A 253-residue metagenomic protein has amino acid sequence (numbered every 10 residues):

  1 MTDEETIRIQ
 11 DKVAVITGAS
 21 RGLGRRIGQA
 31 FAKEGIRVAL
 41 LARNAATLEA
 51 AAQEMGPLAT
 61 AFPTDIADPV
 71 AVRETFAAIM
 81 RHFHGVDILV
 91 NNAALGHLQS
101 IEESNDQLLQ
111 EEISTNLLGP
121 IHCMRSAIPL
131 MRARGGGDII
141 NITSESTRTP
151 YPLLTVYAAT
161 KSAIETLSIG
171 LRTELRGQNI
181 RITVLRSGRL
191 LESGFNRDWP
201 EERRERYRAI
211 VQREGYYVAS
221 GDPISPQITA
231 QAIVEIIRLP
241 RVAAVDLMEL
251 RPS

Functional and structural regions predicted by a protein language model:
S20-R21: Conserved glycine-rich cofactor-binding loop
E34-A50: Conserved glycine-rich Rossmann-like NAD(P)H-binding loop of the short-chain dehydrogenase/reductase
A45, P63-E74, D106: The beta1-alpha1 cofactor-binding region of Rossmann-like NAD(H)/NADP(H)-dependent oxidoreductases
S100-I101, N105-I113: Substrate-binding pocket helix/loop in short-chain dehydrogenase/reductase
M124, T160: Active-site helix of classical SDR
S144: Residue(s) in the substrate-gating loop at a strand-loop-helix junction that position the organic substrate next
G177-I180, V184-L185, R204-S253: C-terminal helical subdomain
